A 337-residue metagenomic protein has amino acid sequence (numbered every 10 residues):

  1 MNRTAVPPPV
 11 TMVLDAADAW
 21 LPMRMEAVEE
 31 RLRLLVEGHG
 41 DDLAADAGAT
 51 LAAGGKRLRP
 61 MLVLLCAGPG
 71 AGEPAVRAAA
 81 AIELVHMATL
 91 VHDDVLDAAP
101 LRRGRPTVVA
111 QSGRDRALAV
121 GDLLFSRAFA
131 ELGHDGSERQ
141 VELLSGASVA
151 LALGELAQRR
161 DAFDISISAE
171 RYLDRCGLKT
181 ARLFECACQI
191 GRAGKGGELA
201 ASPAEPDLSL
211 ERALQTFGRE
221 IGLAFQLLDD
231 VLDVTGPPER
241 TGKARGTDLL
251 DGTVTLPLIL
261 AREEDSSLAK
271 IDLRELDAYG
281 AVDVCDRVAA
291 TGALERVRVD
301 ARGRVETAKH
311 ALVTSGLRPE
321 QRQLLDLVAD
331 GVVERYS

Functional and structural regions predicted by a protein language model:
M1-M87, V91, V95-A110, Q158-S166 (+2 more regions): Conserved N-terminal diphosphate/IPP-binding helix and adjacent helical/loop segment of trans-prenyltransferase domains
D41-A81, L124-R127, A169-I221, P257-I259 (+1 more regions): Alpha-helical phosphate/pyrophosphate-handling elements in metalloenzyme active cores
A49-T50, A81, A98, L143-A150 (+4 more regions): Short acidic/histidine-centered micro-motifs embedded in hydrophobic/aromatic stretches that mark compact functional
E83, P100, V120-S126, V149-L156 (+1 more regions): Membrane-embedded alpha-helical core segments of multi-pass
L96-T107, L156-E170, R192, G197-P206 (+2 more regions): Conserved catalytic-core motifs characterized by acidic clusters
R102-L124, S166-T180, P238-E264, I271-G303: Divalent-cation-assisted or electrostatically stabilized phosphate/pyrophosphate-binding catalytic cores
F129-S148, K270-L273: Transmembrane helix-loop-helix
